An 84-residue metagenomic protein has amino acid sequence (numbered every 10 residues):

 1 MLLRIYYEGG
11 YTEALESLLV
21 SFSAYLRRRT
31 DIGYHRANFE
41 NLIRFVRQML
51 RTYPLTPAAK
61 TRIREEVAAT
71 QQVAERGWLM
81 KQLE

Functional and structural regions predicted by a protein language model:
M1, Y11-E84: C-terminal non-catalytic interaction modules
